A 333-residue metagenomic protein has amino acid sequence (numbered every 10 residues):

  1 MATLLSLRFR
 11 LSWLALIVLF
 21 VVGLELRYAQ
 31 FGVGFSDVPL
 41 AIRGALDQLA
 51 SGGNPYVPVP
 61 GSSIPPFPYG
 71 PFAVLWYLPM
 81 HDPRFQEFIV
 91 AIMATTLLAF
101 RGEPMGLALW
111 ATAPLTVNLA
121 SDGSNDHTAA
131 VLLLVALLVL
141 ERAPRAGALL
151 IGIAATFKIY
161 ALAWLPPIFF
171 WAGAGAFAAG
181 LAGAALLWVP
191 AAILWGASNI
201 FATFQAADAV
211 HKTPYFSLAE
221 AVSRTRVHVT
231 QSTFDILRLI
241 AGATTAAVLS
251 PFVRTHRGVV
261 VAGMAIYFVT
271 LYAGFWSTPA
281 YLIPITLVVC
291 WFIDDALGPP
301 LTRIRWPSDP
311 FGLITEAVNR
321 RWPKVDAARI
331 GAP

Functional and structural regions predicted by a protein language model:
M1-L137, E141, R145, A172-L282 (+3 more regions): Primarily membrane-embedded glycan-assembly and transfer machineries that use lipid-linked glycans
L149-F170, A273-Y281: Transmembrane helices and adjacent periplasmic/lumenal helix-loop junctions of polyprenol-phosphate-dependent
